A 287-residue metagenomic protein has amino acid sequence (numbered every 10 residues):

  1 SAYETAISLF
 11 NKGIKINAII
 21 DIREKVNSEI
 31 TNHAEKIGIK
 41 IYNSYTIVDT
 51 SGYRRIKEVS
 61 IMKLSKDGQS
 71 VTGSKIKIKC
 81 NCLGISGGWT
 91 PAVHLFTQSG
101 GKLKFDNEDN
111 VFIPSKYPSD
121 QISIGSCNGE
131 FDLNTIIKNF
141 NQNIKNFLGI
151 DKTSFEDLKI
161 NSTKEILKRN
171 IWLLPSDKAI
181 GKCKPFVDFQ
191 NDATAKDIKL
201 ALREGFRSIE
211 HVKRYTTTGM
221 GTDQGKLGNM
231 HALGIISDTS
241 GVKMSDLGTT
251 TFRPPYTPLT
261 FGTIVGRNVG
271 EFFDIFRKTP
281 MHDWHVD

Functional and structural regions predicted by a protein language model:
S1-K278: Residues forming the flavin
I275-D287: Prokaryote-biased recognition of long, low-complexity C-terminal linker/tail segments that are poorly structured
